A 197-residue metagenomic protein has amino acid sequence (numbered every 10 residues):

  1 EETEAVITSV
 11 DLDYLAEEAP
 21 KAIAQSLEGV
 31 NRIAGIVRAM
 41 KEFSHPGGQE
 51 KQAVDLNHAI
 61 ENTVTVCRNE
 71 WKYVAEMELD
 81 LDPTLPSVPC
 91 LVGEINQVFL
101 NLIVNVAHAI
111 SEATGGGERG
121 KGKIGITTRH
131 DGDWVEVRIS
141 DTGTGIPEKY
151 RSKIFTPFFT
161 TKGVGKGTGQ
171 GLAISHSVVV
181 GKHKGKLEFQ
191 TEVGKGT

Functional and structural regions predicted by a protein language model:
E1-E2: Short mixed-charge
A5, D13-T197: Core catalytic ATP-binding domain of two-component histidine kinases
